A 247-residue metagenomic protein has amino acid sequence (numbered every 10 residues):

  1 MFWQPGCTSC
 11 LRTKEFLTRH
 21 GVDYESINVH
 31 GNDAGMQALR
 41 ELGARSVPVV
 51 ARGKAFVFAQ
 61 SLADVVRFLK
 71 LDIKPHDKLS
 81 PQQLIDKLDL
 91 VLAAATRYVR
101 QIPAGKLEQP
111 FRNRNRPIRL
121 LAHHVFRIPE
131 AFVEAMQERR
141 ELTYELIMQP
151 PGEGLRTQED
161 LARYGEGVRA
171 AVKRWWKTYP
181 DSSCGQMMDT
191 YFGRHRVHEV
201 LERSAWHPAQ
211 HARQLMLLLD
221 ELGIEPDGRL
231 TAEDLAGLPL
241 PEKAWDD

Functional and structural regions predicted by a protein language model:
M1-S26: Local sequence-structure signature of Cys/Sec-based thiol-disulfide redox active-site neighborhoods
I27-R45, L69: Thioredoxin-like thiol-disulfide oxidoreductase module
R40-A51, Q60: Structural micro-motif
A51-D77: Non-catalytic, surface beta->alpha helical segment in thiol-disulfide oxidoreductase systems
L71-L84, E153, D160: Short, charged, low-complexity loops and linkers
K78-I102, H123-E134: Alpha-helical bundle segments that constitute or directly flank the non-heme di-iron/ferroxidase center
L88-Y98, E153-Y191, H195-Q214: Acidic/histidine-rich alpha-helical segments that form the ligand environment of transition-metal centers
K106-P151, D189-D247: Short, contiguous alpha-helical
